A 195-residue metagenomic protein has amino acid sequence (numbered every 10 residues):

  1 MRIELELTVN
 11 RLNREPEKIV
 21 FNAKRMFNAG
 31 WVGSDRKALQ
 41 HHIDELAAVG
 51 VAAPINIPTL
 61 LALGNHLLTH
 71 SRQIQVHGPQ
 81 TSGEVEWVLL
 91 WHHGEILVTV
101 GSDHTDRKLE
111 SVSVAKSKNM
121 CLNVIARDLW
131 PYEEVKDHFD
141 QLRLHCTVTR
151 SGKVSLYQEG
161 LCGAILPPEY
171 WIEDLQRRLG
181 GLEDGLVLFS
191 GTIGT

Functional and structural regions predicted by a protein language model:
M1-V187, G194-T195: Catalytic-core "active-site belt" of small-molecule-metabolizing enzymes, emphasizing His/Asp/Glu-rich regions
